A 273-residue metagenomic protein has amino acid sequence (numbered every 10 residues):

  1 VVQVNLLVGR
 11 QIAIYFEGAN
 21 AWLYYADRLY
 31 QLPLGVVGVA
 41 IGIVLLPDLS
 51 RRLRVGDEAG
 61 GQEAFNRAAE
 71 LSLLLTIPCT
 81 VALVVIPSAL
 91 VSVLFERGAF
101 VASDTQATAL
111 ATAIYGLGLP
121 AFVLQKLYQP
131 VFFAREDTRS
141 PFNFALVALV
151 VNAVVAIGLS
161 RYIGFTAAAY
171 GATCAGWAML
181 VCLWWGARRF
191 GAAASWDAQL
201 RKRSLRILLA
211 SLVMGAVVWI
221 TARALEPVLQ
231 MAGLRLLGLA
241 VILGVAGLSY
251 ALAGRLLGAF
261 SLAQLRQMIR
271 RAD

Functional and structural regions predicted by a protein language model:
V1-D273: Membrane-embedded alpha-helical bundles of multi-pass transporters/translocases, especially carrier/permease families
